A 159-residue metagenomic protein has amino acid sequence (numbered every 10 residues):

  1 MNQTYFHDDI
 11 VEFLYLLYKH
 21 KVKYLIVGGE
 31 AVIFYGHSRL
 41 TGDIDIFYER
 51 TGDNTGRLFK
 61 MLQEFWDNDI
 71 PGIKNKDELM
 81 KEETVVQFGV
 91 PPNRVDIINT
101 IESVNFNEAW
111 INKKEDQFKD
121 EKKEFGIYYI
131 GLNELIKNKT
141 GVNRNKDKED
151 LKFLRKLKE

Functional and structural regions predicted by a protein language model:
M1-E159: Compositionally biased terminal segments of proteins
